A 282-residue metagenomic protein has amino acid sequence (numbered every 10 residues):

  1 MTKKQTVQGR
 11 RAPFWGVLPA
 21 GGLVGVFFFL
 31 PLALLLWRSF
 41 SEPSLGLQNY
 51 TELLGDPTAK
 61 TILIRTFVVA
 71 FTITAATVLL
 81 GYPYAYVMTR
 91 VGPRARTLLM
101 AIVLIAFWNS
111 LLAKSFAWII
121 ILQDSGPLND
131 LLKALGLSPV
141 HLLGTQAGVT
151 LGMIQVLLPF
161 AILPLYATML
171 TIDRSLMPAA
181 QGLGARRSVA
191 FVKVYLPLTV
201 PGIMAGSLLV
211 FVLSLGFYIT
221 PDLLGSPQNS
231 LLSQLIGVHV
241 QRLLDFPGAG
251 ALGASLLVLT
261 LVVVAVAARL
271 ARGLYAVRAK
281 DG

Functional and structural regions predicted by a protein language model:
M1-R10: Short, Lys/Arg-rich, polar N-terminal cytosolic tail immediately upstream of the first transmembrane signal-anchor
A12-P43, P57-L170, V194-I219, L223-G225 (+1 more regions): Membrane-water interface segments at the C-terminal ends of transmembrane alpha-helices in multi-pass inner-membrane
S44-G55, P227-H239: Short hydrophobic, aromatic-rich alpha-helical segments embedded in or entering the lipid bilayer of multi-pass
S138, A185-R187: Short coil/turn motifs that cap or connect alpha-helices
I172-L176, A276: Short glycine/proline-centered loop/turn elements that form peptide/ligand docking sites
A180: The alpha-helix within a helix-turn-helix
L183-G184, P197: Glycine/proline-centered hinge or cleavage motifs at structural transition points of membrane proteins
L270-G282: Short cytosolic juxtamembrane segments of multi-pass membrane proteins
